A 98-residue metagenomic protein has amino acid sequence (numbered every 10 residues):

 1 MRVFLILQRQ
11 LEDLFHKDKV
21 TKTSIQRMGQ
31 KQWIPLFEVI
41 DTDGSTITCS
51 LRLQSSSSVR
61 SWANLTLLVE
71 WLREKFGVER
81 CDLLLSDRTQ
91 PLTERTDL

Functional and structural regions predicted by a protein language model:
R2-D43: Short N-terminal "domain-start" leader segments that mark the transition from disordered tails or signal peptides into
L7-Q8, D18, T48-S55, E74 (+1 more regions): Eukaryotic phosphotyrosine signaling hubs
T21-T23, T42, T46-T48, T66 (+2 more regions): Residue-identity detector for threonine
R27-S56, V78, S86-R88: Short aromatic-glycine-(Arg/Gly/Cys) micro-motifs in beta-strand/loop hairpins
S58-R60: Electrostatic, structured charged patches in enzyme active sites and in nucleic-acid/phosphate-binding
W62-L98: Short, compact, well-ordered microdomains
